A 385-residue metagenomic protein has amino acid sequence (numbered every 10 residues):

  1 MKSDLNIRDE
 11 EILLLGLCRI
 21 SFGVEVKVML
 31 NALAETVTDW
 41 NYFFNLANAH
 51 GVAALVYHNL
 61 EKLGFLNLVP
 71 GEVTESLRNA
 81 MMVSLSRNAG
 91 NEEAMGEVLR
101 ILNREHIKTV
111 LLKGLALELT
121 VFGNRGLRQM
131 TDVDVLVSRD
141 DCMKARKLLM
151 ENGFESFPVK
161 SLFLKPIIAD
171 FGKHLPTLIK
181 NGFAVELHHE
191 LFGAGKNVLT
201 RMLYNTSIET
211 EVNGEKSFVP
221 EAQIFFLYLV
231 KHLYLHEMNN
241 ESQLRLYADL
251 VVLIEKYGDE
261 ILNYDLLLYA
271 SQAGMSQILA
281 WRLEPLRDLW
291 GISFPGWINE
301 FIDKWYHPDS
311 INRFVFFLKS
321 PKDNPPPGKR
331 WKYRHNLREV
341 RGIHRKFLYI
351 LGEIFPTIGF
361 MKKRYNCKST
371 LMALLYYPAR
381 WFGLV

Functional and structural regions predicted by a protein language model:
M1-T131, V137-V385: Conserved NTP-donor binding/palm subdomain of two-metal-ion nucleotidyltransferases/polymerases, i.e., the charged
